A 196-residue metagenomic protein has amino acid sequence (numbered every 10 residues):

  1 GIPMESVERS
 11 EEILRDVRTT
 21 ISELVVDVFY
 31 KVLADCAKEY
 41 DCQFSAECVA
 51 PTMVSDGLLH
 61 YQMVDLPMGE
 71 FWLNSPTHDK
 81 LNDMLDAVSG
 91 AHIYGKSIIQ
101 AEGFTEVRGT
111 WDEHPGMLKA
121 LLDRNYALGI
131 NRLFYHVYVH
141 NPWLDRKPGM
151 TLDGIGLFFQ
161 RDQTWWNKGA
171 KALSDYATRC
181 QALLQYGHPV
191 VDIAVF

Functional and structural regions predicted by a protein language model:
G1-P67, W72-F196: Carbohydrate-binding surfaces of carbohydrate-active enzymes
